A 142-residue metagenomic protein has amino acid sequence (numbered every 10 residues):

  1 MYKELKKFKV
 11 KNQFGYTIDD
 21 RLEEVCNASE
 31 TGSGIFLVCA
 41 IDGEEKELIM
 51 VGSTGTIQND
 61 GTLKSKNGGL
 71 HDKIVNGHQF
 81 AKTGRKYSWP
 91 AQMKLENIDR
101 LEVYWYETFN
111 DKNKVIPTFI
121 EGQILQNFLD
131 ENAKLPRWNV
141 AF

Functional and structural regions predicted by a protein language model:
M1-K64, W105, D111-V115, F119 (+2 more regions): GIY-YIG nuclease catalytic motif and its immediate N-terminal context
M50, N97, N132-A133: Glycine-centered secondary-structure boundary/capping sites
I57-K114: Conserved short loop/helix modules at catalytic or binding sites in compact beta-alpha or helix-hairpin-helix contexts
D130-W138: Mixed-charge intrinsically disordered linker/loop segments at interdomain junctions
